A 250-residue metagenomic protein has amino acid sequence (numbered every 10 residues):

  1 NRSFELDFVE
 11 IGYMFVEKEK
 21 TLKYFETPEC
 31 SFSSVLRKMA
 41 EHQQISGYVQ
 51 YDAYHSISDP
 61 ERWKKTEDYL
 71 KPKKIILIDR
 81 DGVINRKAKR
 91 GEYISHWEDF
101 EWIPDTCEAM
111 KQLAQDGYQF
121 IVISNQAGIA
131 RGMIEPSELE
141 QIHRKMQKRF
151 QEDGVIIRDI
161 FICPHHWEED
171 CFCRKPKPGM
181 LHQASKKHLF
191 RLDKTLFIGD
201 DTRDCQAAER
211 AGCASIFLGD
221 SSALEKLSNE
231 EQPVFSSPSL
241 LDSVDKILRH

Functional and structural regions predicted by a protein language model:
N1-K64: Catalytic-core segments of class I nucleotidyltransferases/pyrophosphorylases that form NMP-activated intermediates
F25-P28, W97-E98, G132-S137, C171-K175: Short, solvent-exposed loop/turn segments at secondary-structure boundaries
K74-I121: Active-site neighborhood of HAD-like aspartate-dependent phosphohydrolases
T106, M110-M146, D159-E169, A208: Substrate-recognition element of Asp-dependent hydrolases with the DxDx(T/V) motif
F172-C205: Conserved Lys-Pro-Asp/Glu-containing loop-to-beta segment of HAD-superfamily phosphomonoesterases, centered on
F197-F235: Acidic, Mg2+-coordinating phosphoryl-transfer loop and its flanking beta/alpha structural elements, shared across
V234-S243: Short acidic-hydrophobic, aromatic-tinged amphipathic segments that line or gate anion-handling sites
